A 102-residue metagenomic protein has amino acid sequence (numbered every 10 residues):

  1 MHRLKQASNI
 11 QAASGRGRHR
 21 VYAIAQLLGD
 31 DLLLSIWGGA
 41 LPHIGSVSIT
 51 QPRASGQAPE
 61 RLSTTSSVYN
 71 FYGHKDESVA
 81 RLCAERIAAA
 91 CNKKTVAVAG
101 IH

Functional and structural regions predicted by a protein language model:
M1-Q11: Extended amphipathic alpha-helical scaffolds
I10-H102: Conserved mixed alpha/beta catalytic, RNA-binding, or beta-rich assembly cores of soluble enzyme, regulatory
